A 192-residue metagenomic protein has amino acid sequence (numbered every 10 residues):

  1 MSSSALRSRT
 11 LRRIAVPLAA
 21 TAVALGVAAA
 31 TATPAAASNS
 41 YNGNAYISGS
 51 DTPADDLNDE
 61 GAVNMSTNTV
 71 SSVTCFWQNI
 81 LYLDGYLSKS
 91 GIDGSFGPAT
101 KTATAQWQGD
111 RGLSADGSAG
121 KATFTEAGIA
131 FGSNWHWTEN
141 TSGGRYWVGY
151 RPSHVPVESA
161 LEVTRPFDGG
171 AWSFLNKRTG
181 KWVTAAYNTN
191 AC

Functional and structural regions predicted by a protein language model:
M1-A37: Secretory targeting and sorting signals
S2-S8, T33-S90, T141-F167, A171-C192: Acidic, Ser/Thr/Pro/Gly-enriched interdomain connector segments
R13-I14, N79, G109: Hydrophobic alpha-helical segments, especially transmembrane helices and their immediate juxtamembrane helical caps
V16, A30, S71-T74, G97: A broadly tuned, weak detector of single residues within folded domains
A22-V23, D55, S88, R111: Short, functionally important structural connectors and interaction interfaces within domains
S66-S72, Y82-I129: Short acidic, glycine/serine/threonine-rich helix-capping segments at coil-helix boundaries
E126-R145: Intrinsically disordered, low-complexity Ser/Thr-rich linker and spacer segments in cell-wall-related proteins
